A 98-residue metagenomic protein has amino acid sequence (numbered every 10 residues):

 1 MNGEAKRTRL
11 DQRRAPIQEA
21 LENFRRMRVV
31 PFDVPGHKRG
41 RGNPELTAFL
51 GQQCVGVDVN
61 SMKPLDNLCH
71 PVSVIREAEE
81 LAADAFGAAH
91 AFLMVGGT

Functional and structural regions predicted by a protein language model:
M1-V57: N-terminal glycine-rich, Lys/His-bearing helix-loop that initiates the first secondary-structure elements of many
V55-T98: Conserved N-terminal alpha-helix of the aminotransferase class I/II PLP-enzyme fold
